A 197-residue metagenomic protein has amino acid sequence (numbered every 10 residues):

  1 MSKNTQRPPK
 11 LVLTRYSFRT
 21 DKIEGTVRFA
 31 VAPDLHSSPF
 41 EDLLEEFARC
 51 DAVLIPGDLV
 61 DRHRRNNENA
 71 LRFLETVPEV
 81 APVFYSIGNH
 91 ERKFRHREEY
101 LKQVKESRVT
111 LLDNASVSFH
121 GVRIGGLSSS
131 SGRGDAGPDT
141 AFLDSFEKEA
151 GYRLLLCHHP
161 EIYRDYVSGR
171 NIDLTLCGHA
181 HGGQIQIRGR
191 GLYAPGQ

Functional and structural regions predicted by a protein language model:
M1-I23: N-terminal membrane-anchoring alpha-helices
T20-K22, H36-P39, E91-L176, A180-H181 (+1 more regions): Conserved catalytic scaffold of divalent metal-dependent phosphoesterases
R28-H36: Short beta-strand segments enriched in small/hydrophobic residues
A32, P56-L59, S86, L156 (+1 more regions): Generic enzyme active-site microenvironment
S37-H120: Core catalytic region of metal-dependent phosphoesterases/phosphodiesterases, especially metallo-beta-lactamase-like
G182-I187: His/Asp/Glu-enriched short active-site or ligand-binding loop at hydrolase and phosphoryl-transfer sites
R188-Q197: Short, surface-exposed loop/helix-turn segments at secondary-structure junctions that function as lids/hinges flanking
